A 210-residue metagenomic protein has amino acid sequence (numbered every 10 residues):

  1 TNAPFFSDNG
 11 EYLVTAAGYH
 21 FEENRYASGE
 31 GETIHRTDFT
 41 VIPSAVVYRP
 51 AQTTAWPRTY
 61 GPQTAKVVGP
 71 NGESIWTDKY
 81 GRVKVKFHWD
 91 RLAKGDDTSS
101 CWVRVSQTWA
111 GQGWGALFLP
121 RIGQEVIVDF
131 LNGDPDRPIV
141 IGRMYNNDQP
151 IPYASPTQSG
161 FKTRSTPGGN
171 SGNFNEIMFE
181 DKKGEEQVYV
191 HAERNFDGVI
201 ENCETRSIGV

Functional and structural regions predicted by a protein language model:
T1-A45: Extended, domain-scale alpha-helical bundle/helix-rich regions
G29, T54-W56, E73-S74: A generic local secondary-structure boundary/capping motif
A45-G61: Short boundary/loop segments of OB/S1/cold-shock single-stranded nucleic-acid-binding domains
T59-V210: Structural signature for extended repeat/solenoid scaffolds and their inter-repeat hinge/linker regions, spanning
